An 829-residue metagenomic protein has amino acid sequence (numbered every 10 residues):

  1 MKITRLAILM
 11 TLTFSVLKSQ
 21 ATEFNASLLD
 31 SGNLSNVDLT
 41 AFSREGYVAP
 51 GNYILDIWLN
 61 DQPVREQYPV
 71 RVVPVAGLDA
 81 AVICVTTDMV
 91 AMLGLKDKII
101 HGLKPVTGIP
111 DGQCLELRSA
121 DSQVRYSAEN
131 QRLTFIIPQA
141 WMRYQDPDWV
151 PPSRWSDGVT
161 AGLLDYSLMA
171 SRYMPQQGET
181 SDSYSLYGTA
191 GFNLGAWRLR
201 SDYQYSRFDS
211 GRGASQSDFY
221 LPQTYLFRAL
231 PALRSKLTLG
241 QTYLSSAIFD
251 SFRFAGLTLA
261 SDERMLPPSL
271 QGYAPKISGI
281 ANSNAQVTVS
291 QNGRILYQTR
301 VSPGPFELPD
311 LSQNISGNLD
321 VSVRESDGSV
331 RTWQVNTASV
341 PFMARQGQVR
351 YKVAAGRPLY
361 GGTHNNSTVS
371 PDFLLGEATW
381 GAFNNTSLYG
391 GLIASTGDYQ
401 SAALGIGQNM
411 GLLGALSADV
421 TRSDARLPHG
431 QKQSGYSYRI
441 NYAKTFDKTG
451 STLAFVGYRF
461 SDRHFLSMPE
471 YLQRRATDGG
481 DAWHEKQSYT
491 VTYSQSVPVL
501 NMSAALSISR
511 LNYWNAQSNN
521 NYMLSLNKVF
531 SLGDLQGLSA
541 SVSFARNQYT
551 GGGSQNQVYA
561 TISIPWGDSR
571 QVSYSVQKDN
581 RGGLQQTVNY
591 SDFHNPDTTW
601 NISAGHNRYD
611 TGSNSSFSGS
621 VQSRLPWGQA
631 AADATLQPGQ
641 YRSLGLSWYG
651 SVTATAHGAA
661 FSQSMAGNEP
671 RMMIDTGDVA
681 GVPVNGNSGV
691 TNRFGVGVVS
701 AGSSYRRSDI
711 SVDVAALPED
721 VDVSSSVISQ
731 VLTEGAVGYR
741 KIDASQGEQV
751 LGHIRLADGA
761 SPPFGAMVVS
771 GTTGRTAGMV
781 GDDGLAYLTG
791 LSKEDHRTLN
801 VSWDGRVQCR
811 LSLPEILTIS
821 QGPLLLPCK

Functional and structural regions predicted by a protein language model:
K2, L6-L12, S19-Q271, N580-T653 (+1 more regions): Post-signal-peptide, soluble extracytosolic/periplasmic N-terminal scaffold domains of envelope/secretory systems
A49-V72, D678-S688, D758-T772: Short, ordered, surface-exposed loop/turn motifs in non-cytosolic proteins
I57, I277-G279, M672-T676, E748-L756: A short, amphipathic beta-strand motif
A76-V85, L311-S316, V696-D722, T733-E734 (+2 more regions): Short Pro-Gly-centered beta-turn/loop motif in secreted/extracellular proteins
W141, A170-M174, A196, Y205-D209 (+18 more regions): Transmembrane beta-strands of outer-membrane beta-barrel pores
W155-D157, Y184-G195, D218-P231, S370-N384 (+13 more regions): Feature captures outer-membrane beta-barrel proteins of Gram-negative bacteria and organelles
L164-L168, S201, L237-L239, Y351-A355 (+8 more regions): Membrane-embedded beta-strand positions of outer-membrane beta-barrel proteins
S688-V696, T773-L785: Short, acidic Ser/Thr/Gly-rich low-complexity loop/linker segments typical of extracellular and cell-surface proteins
